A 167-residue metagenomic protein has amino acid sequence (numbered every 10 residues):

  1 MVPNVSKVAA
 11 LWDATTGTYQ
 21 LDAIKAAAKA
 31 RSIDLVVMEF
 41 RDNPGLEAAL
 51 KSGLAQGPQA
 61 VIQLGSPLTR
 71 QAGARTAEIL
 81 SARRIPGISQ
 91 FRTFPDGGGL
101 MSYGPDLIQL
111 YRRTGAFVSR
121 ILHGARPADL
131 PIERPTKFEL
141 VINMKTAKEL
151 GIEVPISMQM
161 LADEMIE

Functional and structural regions predicted by a protein language model:
M1-E167: Short hydrophobic alpha-helices and adjacent helix-cap/hinge residues
